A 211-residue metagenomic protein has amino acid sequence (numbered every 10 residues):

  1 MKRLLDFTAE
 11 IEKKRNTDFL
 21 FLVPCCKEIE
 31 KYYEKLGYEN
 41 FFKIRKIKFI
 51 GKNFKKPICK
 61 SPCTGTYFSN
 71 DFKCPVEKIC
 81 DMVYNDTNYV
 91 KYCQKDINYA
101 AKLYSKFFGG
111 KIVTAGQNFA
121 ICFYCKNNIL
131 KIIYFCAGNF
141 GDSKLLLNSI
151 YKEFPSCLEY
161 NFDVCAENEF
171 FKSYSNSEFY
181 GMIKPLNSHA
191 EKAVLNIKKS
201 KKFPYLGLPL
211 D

Functional and structural regions predicted by a protein language model:
M1, T8, L22-P24, Y33 (+1 more regions): Long, contiguous hydrophobic alpha-helical segments, chiefly transmembrane helices and signal peptides
M1-K14, K35, F140-K152: Conserved acetyl-CoA-binding loop-helix of GNAT-fold acetyltransferases
L5, E10-C26, F154-C165: Conserved GNAT acetyl-CoA-binding A-motif
E12, I79-T87, I150-F154: Hydrophobic, Leu/Ile/Phe/Ala-enriched alpha-helical segments that form helix-helix packing faces
C26, F72-V76, S143-K144: A structural signal for well-ordered alpha-helical scaffolds and beta->alpha junctions
I29: Helix-turn-helix
E34-I58, Y124-N127, I133-F140, N148-D211: Active-site/acyl-donor-binding loops of N-acyltransferases
L36-I132: Amide-forming acyltransferase catalytic core, primarily the GNAT-like/NAT-type and related acyltransferase folds
